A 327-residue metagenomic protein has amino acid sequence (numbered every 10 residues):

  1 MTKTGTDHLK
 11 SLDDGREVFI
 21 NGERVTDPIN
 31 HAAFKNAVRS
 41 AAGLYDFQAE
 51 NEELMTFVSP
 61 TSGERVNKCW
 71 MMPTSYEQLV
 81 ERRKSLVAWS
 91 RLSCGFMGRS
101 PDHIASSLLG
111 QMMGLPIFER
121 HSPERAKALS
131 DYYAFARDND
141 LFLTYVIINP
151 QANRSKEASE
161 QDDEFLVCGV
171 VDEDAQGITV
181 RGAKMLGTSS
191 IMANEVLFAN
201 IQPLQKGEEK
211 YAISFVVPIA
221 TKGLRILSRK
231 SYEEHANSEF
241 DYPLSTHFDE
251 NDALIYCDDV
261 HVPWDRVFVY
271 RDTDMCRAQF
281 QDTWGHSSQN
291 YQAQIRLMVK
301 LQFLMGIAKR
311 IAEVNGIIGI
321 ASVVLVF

Functional and structural regions predicted by a protein language model:
M1-F47: N-terminal-proximal low-complexity accessory segments that begin disordered and transition into the first
I20, T144-I147, T179-R181: General beta-strand structural signal in soluble alpha/beta enzymes
A37, L44, F135, N139 (+2 more regions): Generic, well-ordered alpha-helical scaffold segments in large soluble proteins
R39-M55, K210-V216: Acidic, aromatic-enriched beta-alpha/helix-loop junctions
D46-L143: Internal helix-loop-helix
D140-N153: A short, Trp-centered hydrophobic/proline-enriched beta-strand micro-motif
P150-R296: FAD-binding core of flavoproteins
Q292-F327: Extended amphipathic alpha-helical segments enriched in small hydrophobics
